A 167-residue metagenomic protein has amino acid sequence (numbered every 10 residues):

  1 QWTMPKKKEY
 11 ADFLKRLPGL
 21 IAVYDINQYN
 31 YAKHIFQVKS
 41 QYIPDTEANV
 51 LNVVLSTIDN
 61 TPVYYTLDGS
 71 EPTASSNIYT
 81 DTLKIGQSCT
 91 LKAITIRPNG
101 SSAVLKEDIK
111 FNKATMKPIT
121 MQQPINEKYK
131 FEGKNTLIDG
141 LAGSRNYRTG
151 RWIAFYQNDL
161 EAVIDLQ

Functional and structural regions predicted by a protein language model:
Q1-K8, D12-K15: Active-site core of glycosidic bond-cleaving carbohydrate-active enzymes
K15-I164: Short, compositionally stereotyped local motifs that mark structural "simplifiers"
